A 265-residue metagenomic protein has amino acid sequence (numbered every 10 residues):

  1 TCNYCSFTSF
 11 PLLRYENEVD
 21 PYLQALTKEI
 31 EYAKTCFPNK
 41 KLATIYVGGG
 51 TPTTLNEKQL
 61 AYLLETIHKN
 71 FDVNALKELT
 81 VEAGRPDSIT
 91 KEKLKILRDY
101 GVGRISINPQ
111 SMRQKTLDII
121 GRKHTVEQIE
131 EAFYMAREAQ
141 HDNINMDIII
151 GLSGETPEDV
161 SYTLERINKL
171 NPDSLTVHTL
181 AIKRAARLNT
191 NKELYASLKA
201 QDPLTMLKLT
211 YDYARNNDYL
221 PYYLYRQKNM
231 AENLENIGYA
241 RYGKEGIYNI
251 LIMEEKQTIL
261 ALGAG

Functional and structural regions predicted by a protein language model:
T1-S9: Local cysteine-cluster metal-coordination motifs and their immediate loop/turn environment, predominantly Fe-S cluster
C2, I89-K91, E232-N236: Short, solvent-exposed polar/charged micro-motifs at secondary-structure junctions
N3, E18, D218-P221: A general marker of short, structured functional hotspots
Y4, P172, A261-L262: Short glycine-/small-residue motifs
T8, H124-V126, Y242-G243, I250: Short alpha-helix boundary/capping motifs
F10-T210: Conserved non-cysteine loop/helix-boundary elements of the Radical SAM core domain that shape
E193-G265: Auxiliary Fe-S-binding modules of radical SAM enzymes
